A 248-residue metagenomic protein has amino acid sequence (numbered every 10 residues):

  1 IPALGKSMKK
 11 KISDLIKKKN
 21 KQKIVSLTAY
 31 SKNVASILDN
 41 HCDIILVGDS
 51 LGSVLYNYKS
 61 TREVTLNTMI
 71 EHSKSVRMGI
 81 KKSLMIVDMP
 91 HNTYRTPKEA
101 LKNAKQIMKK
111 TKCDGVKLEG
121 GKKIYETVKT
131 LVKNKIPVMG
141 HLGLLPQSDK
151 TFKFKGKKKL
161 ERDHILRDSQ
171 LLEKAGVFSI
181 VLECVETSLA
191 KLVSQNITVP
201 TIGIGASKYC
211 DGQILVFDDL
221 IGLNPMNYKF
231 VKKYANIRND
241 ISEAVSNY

Functional and structural regions predicted by a protein language model:
I1-S7: N-terminal amphipathic/basic-hydrophobic helices that include classical n-h-c signal peptides and signal-anchor
K9-K232, N239-Y248: Alpha/beta enzyme core
